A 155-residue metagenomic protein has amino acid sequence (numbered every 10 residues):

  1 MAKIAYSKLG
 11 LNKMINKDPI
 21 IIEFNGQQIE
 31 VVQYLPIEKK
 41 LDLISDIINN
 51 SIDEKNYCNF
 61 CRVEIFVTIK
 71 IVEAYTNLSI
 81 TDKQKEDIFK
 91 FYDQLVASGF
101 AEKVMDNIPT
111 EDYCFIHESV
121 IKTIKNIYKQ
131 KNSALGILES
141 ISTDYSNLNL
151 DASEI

Functional and structural regions predicted by a protein language model:
M1-K3, E154-I155: Intrinsically disordered, low-complexity linkers and terminal tails enriched in Pro/Gly and often acidic or mixed-charge
A2-N50: N-terminal "first-domain core" detector
I37-I155: Short, surface-exposed, charged amphipathic helix/loop patches that serve as local interaction elements
